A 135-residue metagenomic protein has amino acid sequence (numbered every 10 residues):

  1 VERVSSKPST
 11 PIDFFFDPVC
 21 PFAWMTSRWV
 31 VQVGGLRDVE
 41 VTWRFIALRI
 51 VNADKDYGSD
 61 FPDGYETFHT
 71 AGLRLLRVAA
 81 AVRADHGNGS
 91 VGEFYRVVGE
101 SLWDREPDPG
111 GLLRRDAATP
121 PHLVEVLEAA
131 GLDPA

Functional and structural regions predicted by a protein language model:
K7-D13: Extreme N-terminal starter segment of soluble prokaryotic enzymes
P18, W24-E125: Structural alpha/beta surface segment adjacent to cysteine/selenocysteine redox centers across thiol/disulfide enzymes
